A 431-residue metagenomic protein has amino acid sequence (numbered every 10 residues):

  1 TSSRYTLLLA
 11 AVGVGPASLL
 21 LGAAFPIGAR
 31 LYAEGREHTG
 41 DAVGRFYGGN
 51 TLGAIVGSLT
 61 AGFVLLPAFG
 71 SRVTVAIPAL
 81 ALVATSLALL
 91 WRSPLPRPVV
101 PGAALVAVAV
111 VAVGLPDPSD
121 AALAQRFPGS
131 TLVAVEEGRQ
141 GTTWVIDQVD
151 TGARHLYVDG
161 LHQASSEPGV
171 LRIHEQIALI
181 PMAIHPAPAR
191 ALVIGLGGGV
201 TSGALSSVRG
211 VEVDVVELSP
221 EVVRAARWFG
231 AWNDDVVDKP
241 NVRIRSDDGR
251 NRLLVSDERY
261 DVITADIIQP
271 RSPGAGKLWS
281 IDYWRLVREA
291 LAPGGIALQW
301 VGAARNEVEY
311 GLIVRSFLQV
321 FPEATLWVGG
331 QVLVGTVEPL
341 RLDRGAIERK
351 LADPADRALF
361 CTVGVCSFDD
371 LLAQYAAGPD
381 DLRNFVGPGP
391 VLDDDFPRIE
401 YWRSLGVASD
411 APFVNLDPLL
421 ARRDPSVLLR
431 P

Functional and structural regions predicted by a protein language model:
T1-R349, D353, Y401-S426, R430: Alpha-helical transmembrane segments of multi-pass membrane proteins
T336-D380: Flexible, glycine-/basic-rich loop-and-beta segments that form/coincide with the SAM-dependent methyltransferase
